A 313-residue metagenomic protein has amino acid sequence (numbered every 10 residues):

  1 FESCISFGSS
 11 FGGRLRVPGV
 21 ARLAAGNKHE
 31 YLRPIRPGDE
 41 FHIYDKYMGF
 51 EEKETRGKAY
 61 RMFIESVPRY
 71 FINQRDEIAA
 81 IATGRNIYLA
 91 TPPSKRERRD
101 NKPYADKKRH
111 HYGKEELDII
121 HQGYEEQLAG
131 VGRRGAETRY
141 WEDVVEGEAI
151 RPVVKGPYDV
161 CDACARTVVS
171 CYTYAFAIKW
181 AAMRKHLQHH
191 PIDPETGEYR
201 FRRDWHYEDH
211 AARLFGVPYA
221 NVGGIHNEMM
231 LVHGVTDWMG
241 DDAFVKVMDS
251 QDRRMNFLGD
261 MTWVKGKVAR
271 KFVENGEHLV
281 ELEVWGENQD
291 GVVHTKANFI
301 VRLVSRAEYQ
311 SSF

Functional and structural regions predicted by a protein language model:
F1-G26, A90-D242, R306-F313: Hot-dog-fold acyl-thioester-processing enzymes
R22-L32, F244-R253: Small beta-barrel nucleic-acid-binding modules, principally OB-folds
G26, Y31-E146, P152, A165-T167 (+2 more regions): HotDog/MaoC-like acyl-thioester-processing domains
H206, P218-V222, H226-V273, E287-Q289: Catalytic-pocket segment enriched in acidic/His residues
